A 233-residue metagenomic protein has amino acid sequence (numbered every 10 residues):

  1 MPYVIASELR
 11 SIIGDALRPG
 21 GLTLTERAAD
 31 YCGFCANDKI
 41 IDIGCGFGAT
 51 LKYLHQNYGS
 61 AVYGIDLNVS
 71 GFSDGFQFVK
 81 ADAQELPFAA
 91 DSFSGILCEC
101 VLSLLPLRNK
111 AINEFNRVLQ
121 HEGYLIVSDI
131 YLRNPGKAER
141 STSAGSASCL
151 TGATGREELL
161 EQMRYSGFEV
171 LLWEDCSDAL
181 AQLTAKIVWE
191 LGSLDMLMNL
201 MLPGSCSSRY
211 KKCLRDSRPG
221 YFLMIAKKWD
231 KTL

Functional and structural regions predicted by a protein language model:
A6-L22: Class I SAM-dependent methyltransferase Rossmann-like catalytic core, especially the SAM/SAH-binding loop
I12, I130-L150: Short, glycine-/aromatic-enriched active-site segment of Class I SAM-dependent methyltransferases
R18-A36: Conserved alpha-helix/loop element of class I SAM-dependent methyltransferases that forms part of the SAM/SAH-binding
I41-E85: Class I SAM-dependent methyltransferase SAM/SAH-binding core
Q84-I96: A short acidic, Gly/Pro-enriched loop at the edge of an enzyme's catalytic core that lines a small-molecule cofactor
G95-L107: A short SAM/SAH-binding and catalytic strip from SAM-dependent methyltransferases
N109-Y124: A short glycine-rich, Lys/Arg-flanked "PGG" loop and its adjoining helix->strand segment in the class I
L172-L233: Conserved Class I S-adenosyl-L-methionine
